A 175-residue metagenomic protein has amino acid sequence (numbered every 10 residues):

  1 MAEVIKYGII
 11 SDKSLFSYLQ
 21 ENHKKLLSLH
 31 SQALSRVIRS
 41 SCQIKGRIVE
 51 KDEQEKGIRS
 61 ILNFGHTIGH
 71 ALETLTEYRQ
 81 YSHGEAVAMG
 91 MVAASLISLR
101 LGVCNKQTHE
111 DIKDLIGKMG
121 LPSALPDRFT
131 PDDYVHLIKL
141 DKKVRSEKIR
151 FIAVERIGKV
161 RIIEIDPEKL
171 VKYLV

Functional and structural regions predicted by a protein language model:
M1-L62: Carboxylate- and glycine-rich phosphate/diphosphate-binding segment that chelates Mg2+/Mn2+
A2-I5, V103-V175: C-terminal charged capping/lid subdomain of soluble metabolic enzymes
E3, T74, V92-R100: Short glycine/serine- and small hydrophobic-enriched flexible loop segments
S14, R36, S82, A86 (+2 more regions): Alpha-helix N-cap and coil->helix boundary residues
F64, I68-L72: Active-site His/Glu-centered metal-binding helix of metallohydrolases
A71-Q80: Catalytic Zn2+-binding segment of zinc metalloproteases
E85-M89, A93: Small-residue-rich helix-loop
